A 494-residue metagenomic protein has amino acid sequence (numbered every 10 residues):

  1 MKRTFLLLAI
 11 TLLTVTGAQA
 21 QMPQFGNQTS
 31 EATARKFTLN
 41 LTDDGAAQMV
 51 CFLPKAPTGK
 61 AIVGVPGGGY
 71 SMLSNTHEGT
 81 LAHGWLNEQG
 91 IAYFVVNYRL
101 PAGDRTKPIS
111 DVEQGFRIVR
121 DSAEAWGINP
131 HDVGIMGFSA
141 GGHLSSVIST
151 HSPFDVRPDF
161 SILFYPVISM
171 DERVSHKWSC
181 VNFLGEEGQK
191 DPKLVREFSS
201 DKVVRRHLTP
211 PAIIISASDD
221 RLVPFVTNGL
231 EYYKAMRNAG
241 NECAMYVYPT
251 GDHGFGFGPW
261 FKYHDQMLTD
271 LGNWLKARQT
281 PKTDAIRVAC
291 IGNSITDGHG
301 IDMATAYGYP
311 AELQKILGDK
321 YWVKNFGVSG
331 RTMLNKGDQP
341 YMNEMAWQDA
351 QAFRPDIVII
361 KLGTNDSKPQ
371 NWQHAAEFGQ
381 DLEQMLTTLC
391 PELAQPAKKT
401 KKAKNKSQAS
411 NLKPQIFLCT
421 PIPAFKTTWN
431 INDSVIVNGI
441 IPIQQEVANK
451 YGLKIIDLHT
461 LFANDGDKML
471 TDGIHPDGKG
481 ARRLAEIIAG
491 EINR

Functional and structural regions predicted by a protein language model:
S74-T76, L81, V96-P130, P259-Q266: Catalytic nucleophile-loop/oxyanion-hole region of alpha/beta-hydrolase and closely related hydrolase-like folds
Q114-S179, V195, S200: Primarily recognizes the serine-hydrolase "nucleophile elbow" in alpha/beta-hydrolase and SGNH/GDSL folds
S175-K177, A285-A289, I295-E383, V435-N438: Conserved SGNH/GDSL esterase-like catalytic core that processes O-acyl groups on lipids and polysaccharides
I213-D220: Short beta-strand/loop motif that positions the catalytic acidic residue of the alpha/beta-hydrolase fold
R221-N228: Conserved alpha/beta-hydrolase "acid-adjacent" motif
L230-K282, D349, T471-I474, G478 (+1 more regions): C-terminal catalytic histidine-bearing segment of alpha/beta-hydrolase fold enzymes
D252-G258, I301, Q370, P421-R494: Catalytic His-Asp segment of secreted/periplasmic serine-dependent ester chemistry enzymes
K361-N365, T388-N438: Active-site segments of SGNH/GDSL-like serine hydrolases that catalyze O-acetyl group transfer/hydrolysis on lipids
